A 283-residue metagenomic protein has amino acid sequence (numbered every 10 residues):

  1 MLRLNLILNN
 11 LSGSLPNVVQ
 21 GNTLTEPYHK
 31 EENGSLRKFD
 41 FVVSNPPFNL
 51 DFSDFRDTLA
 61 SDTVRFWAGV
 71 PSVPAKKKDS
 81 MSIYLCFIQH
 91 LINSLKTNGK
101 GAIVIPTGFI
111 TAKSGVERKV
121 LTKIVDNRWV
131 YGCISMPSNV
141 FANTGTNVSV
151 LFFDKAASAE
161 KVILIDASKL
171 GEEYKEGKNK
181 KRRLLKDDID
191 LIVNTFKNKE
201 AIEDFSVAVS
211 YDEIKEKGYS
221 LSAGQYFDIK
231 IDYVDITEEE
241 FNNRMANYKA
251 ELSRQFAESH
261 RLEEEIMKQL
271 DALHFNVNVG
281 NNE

Functional and structural regions predicted by a protein language model:
R3-L36: S-adenosyl-L-methionine
L36-E283: A conserved structural/catalytic subdomain of Rossmann-like adenosyl-cofactor enzymes
